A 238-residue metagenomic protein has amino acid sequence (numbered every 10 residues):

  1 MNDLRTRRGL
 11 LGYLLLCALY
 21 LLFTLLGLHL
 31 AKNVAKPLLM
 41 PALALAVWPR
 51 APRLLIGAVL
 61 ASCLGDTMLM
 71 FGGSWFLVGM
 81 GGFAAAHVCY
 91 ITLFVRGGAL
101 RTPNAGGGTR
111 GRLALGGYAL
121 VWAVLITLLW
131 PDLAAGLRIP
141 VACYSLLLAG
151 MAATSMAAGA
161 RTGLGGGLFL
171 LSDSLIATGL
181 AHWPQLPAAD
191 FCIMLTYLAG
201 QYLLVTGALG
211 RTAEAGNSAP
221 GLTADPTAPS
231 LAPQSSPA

Functional and structural regions predicted by a protein language model:
M1-A238: Polytopic alpha-helical membrane-helix bundles and their juxtamembrane interface segments in multi-pass membrane
